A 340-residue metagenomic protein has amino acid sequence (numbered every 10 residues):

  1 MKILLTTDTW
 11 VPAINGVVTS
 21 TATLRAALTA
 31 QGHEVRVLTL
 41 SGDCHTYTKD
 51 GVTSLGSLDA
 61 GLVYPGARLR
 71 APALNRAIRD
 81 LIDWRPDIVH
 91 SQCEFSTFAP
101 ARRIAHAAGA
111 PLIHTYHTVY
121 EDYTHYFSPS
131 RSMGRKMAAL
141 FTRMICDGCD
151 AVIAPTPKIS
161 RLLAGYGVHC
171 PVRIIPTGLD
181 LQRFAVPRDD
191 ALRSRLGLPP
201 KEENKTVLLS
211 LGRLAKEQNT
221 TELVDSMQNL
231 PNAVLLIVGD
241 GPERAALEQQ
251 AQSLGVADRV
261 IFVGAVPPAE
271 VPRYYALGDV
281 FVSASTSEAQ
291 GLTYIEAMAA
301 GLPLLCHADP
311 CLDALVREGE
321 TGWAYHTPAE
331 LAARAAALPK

Functional and structural regions predicted by a protein language model:
M1-H45, K49-G56: N-terminal subdomain of nucleotide-sugar transferases
S41, K158, G178: Carbohydrate-associated surface elements
C146, A265-V266, R273-G278: Short alpha-helical donor nucleotide-sugar binding micro-motif in glycosyltransferases
A185-K201: A short helix/loop element that forms part of the nucleotide-sugar donor recognition site in Leloir-type
P200-L230, L236: Conserved donor-binding/catalytic core segment of Leloir-type glycosyltransferases
T286: Aromatic "clamp/platform" in nucleotide-sugar-dependent glycosyltransferases that forms part of the donor/acceptor
P303-C306: Short hydrophobic beta-strand element within catalytic cores of glycosyltransferases and related nucleotide-activated
R317-G319, W323-A329, A336-K340: Conserved acidic donor-binding segment of nucleotide-sugar-dependent glycosyltransferases
